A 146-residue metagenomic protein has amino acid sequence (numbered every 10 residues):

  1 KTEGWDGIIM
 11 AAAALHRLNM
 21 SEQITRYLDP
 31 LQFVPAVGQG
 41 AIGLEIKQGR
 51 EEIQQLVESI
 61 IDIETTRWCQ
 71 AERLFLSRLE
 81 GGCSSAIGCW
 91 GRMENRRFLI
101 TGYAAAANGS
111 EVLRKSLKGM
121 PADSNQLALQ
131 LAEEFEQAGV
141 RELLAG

Functional and structural regions predicted by a protein language model:
K1-G146: Small-molecule-sensing regulatory modules
